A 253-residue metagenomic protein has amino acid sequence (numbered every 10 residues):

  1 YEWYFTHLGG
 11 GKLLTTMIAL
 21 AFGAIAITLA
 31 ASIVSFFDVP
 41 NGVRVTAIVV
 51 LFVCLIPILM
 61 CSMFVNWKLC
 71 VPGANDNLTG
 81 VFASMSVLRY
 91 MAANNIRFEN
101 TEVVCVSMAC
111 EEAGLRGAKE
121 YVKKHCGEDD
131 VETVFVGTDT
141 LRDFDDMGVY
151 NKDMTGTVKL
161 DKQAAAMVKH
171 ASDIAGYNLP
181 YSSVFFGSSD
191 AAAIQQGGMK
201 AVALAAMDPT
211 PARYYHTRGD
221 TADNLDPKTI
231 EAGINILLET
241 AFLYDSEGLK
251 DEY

Functional and structural regions predicted by a protein language model:
Y1-I25: Cytosolic-side membrane-insertion boundary helix
E2-H7, W67-C70, M147-Y150, Y215-G219: Short acidic, glycine/proline-rich loop/turn micro-motifs
W3-T6, N100, K123, T217 (+1 more regions): Intrinsically disordered, low-complexity regions enriched in small/polar residues
G10-T15, K123-G127, M154-V158, T221-L225: Short, low-complexity, polar/charged sequence segments that are solvent-exposed and flexible
F22-A26, I48-L51: Long, soluble amphipathic alpha-helical coiled-coil/stalk segments used for oligomerization or scaffolding, enriched
A31-L160, S183-A191, E252: Acidic/histidine-rich catalytic neighborhood of metal-dependent amide-processing enzymes
L141-Y253: Active-site-adjacent substrate-binding region of metalloamidase/peptidase-like peptide-processing proteins
